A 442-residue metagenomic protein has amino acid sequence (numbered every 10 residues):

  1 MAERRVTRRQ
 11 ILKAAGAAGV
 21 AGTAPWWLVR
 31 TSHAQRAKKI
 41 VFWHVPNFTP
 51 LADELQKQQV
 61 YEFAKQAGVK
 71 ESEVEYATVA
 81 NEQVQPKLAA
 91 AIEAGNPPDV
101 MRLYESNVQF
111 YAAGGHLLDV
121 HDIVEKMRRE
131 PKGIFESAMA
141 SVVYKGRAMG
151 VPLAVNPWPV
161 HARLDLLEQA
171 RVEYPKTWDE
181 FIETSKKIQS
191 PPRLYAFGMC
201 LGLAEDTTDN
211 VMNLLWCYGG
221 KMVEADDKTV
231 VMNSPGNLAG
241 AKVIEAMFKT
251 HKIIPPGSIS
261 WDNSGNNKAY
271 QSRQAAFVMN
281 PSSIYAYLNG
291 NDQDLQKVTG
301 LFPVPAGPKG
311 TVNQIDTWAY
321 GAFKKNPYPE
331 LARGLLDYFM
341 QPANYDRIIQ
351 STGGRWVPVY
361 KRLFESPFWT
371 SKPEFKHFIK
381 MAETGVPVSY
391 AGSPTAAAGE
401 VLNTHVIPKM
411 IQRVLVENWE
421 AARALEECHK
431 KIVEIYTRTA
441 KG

Functional and structural regions predicted by a protein language model:
A2-H116, V124-K132, G146, Y174 (+9 more regions): Conserved N-terminal structural module of periplasmic/extracytoplasmic solute-binding proteins
H33, K132-S137, T299-F302, Q350-P408 (+2 more regions): Long, aromatic- and glycine/proline-rich binding clefts that accommodate carbohydrate-like moieties
K38-V41, Y61, K65-E73, A94 (+7 more regions): Extracytoplasmic/periplasmic substrate-recognition and gating elements
L88, F181, I188, K268-S272: Hydrophobic residues within well-ordered alpha-helices
D99-R102, A276-P281: Paired acidic/hydrophobic, glycine-rich loop segments that form the ligand-binding mouth/hinge of periplasmic-binding
E105-P159, E173, I182, S190 (+4 more regions): Hinge/lid segment of periplasmic solute-binding proteins
H121-I134, L201, G220-A239, G290-D294 (+4 more regions): Short, solvent-exposed loop/beta-turn-alpha elements that line the ligand-binding surface or hinge of extracytoplasmic
T184-K187, P191, D226-S258, V304: Glycine-centered hinge/linker elements that transmit conformational signals in sensory and ligand-binding systems
